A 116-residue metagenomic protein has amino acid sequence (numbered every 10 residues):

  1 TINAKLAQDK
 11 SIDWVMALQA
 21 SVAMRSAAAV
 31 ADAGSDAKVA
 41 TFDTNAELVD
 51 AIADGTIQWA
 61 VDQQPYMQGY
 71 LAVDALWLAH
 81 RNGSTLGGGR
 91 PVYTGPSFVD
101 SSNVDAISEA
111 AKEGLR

Functional and structural regions predicted by a protein language model:
T1-D50: Hydrophobic alpha-helical
A20, Q63-Y66, Y70: Electropositive phosphate-/nucleotide-binding environments in soluble metabolic enzymes
R25, A51, L71, A75: Alpha-helical scaffold segments in soluble metabolic enzymes
D36, T56-I57, G95: A generic structural signal for alpha->beta connector loops
D43, Q64, S102: Residues at the C-termini of beta-strands that transition into short coil/loop
D54-Y66: Short beta-strand elements at the ligand-binding edges of bilobed clamshell
M67-R116: Hinge/cleft segment of the Venus flytrap/periplasmic-binding protein
